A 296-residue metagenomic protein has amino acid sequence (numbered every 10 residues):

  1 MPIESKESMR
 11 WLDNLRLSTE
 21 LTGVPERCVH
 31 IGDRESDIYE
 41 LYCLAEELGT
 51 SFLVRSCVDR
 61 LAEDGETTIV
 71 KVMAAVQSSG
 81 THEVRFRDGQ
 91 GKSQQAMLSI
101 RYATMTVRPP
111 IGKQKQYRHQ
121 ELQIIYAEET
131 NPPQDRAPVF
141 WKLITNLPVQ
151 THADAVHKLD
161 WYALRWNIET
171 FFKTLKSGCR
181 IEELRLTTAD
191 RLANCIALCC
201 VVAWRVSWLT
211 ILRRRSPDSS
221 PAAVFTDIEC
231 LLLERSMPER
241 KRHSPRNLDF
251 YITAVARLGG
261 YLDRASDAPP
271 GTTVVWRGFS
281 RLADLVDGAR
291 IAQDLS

Functional and structural regions predicted by a protein language model:
M1-S296: Single, function-defining residue in the core of a domain
